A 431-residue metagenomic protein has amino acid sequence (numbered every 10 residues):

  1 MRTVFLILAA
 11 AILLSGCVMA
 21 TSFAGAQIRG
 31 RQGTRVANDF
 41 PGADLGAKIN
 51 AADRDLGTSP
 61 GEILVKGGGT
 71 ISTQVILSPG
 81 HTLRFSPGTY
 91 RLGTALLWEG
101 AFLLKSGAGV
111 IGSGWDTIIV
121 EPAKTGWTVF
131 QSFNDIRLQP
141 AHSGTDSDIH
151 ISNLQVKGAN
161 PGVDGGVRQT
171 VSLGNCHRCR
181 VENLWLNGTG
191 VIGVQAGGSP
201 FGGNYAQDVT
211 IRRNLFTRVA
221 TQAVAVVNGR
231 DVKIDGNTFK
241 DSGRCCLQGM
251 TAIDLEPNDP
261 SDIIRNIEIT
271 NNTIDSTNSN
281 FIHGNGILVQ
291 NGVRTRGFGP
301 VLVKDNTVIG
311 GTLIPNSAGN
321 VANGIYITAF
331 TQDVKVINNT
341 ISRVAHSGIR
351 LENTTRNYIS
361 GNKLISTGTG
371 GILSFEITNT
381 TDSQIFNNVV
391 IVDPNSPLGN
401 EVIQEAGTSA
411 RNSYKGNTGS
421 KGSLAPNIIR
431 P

Functional and structural regions predicted by a protein language model:
M1-V4: Positively charged n-region of N-terminal signal peptides that target proteins for export
I7-G16: Bacterial N-terminal signal peptides
V36-R84: Acidic Gly/Asp/Thr-rich repetitive segments characteristic of extracellular carbohydrate-active and adhesion proteins
T70-R84, R91-I111, I119-S152, N160-C176 (+5 more regions): Extracellular beta-strand-rich solenoid/capping regions of secreted or surface-exposed proteins that bind or remodel
T73-V75, R91-W98, G114-W115, V120-T128 (+11 more regions): Short glycine/acidic-rich loop motifs that flank beta-strands on beta-rich extracellular proteins
I76-H81, L104-A108, S147, C176-R180 (+8 more regions): Short "repeat-start/strand-capping" segments in structured domains, especially the N-termini of parallel beta-helix
G114, P122-T238, C245-C246: Right-handed parallel beta-helix
